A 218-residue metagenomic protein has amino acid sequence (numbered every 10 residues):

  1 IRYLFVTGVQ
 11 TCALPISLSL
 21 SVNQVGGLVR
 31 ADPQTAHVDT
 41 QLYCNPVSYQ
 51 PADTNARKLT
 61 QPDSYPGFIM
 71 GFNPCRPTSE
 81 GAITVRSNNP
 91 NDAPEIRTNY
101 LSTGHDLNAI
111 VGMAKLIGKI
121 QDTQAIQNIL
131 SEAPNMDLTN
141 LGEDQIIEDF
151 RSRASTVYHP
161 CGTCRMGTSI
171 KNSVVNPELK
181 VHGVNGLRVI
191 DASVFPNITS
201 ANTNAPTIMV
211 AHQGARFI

Functional and structural regions predicted by a protein language model:
I1-C12: Single conserved hydrophobic/aromatic residue that forms the stacking wall/gate of nucleotide- or nucleobase-binding
P15-P206, G214-I218: FAD-dependent oxidoreductase catalytic-site/capping-region signature
